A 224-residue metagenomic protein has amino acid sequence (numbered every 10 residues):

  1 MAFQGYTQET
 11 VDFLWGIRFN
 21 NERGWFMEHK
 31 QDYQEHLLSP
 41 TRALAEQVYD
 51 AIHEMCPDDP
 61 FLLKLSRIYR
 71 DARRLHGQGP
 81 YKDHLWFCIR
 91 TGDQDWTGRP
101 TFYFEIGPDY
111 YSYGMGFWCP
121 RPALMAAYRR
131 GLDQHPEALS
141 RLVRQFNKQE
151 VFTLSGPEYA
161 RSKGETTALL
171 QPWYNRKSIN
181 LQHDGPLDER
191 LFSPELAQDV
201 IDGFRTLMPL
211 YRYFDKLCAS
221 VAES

Functional and structural regions predicted by a protein language model:
A2-G16, A45, I52, F152-S224: Long, solvent-exposed, polar/charged low-complexity segments
D12-F13, H29-D32, G114, A127-Y128 (+2 more regions): Short, hydrophobic/aromatic alpha-helical segments in well-folded domains
W15-I68: Active-site acidic/histidine clusters and adjacent loop/turn architecture that either coordinate catalytic ions
K30-L37, F117, Y128-L132, F192 (+1 more regions): Short histidine-centered catalytic/ligand-binding loop motif
E54-Y81, L85, E150-K163: A short, surface-exposed loop/turn module that caps and links secondary-structure elements
L63, K82, Y110, R176-S178: Sequence-level motif detector for i,i+2 pairs with an aromatic at +2
R73-D133: Aromatic- and glycine-enriched beta-alpha-beta binding-site module
G107-A168: Compact, glycine/acidic-enriched structural inserts
